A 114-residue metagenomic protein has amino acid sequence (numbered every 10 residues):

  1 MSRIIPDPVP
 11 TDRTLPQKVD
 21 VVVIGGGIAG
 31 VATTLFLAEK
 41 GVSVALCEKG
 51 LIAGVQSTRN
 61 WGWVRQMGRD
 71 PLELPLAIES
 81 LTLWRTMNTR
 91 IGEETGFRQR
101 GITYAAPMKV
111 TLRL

Functional and structural regions predicted by a protein language model:
M1-V21, F36-K40: Extreme N-terminal leader/targeting segments of oxidoreductases
I4, P8, T58-M67: A short small-residue
T11, E48, N60, E93: Glycine-rich, flexible loop/turn motifs
R13-T14, A53-Q56, E94-G96: Short secondary-structure boundary/capping segments
G25-G27, K49: Glycine-rich Rossmann-fold phosphate-binding loop(s) that bind the pyrophosphate of adenine dinucleotide cofactors
G30-V31: N-terminal Rossmann-fold NAD(P) dinucleotide-binding loop
A38-T58: Glycine-rich FAD pyrophosphate-binding loop
G62-L114: Dinucleotide-binding Rossmann-like beta1-alpha1 core, especially the glycine-rich loop that anchors the ADP
